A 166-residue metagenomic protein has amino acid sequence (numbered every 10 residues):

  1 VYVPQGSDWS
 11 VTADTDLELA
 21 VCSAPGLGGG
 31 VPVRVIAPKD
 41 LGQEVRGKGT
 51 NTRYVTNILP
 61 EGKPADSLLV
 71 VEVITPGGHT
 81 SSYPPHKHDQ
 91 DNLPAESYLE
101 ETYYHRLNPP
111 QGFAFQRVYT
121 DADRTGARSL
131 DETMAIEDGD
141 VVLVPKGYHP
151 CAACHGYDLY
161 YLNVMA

Functional and structural regions predicted by a protein language model:
V1, E72-P76, A95-S129, A135 (+3 more regions): Short, conserved beta-strand element in jelly-roll/cupin
V1-D8, T12-D14, A24, A135-G156: Conserved metal-binding segment of the jelly-roll/cupin
G6-D8, D16-L19, S67-E72, E100-T102 (+1 more regions): Extracellular structured ligand-interaction cores
V11-A13, A20, G30-V31, Y83-P84 (+1 more regions): Short helix/loop capping segments that flank catalytic or ligand/cofactor-binding pockets
D16-G77: Surface-exposed beta-loop interaction hotspot
S23, G156-A166: Short, compositionally biased
P25-G28, H86, M165-A166: Short edge-strand/loop segments of extracellular domains
I58-D66, S81-P85, N92-Y98, Y104-P110: Active-site environment of non-heme Fe oxygenases that use a 2-His-1-carboxylate facial triad
